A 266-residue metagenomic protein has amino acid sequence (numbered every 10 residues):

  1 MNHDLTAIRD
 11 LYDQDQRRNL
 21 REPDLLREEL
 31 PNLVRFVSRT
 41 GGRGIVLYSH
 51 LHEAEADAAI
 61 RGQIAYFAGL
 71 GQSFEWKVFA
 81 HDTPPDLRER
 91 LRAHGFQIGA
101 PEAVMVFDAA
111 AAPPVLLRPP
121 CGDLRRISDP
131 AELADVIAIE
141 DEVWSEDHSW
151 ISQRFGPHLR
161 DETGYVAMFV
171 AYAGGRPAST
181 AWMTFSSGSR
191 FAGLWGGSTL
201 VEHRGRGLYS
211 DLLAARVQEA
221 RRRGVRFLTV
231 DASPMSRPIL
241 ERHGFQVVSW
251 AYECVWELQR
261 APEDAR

Functional and structural regions predicted by a protein language model:
M1-L70, T83, W150: N-terminal charged segments
L26-P31, D86-Q97, Y165-S179: Conserved beta-hairpin
F36-L47, G99, F185-L194, R204: A conserved beta-turn-beta hairpin within the catalytic core of GNAT-like acetyltransferases that forms part
A54-A131, V230, Y252-Q259: Acyl-donor-binding surface of acyltransferase catalytic domains
A56-I64, W195-V201, G205-Q218, R222 (+2 more regions): Conserved acetyl-CoA-binding loop-helix of GNAT-fold acetyltransferases
L70-G71, I139-W150: Helix-loop element at the rim of GNAT/NAT acetyltransferase active sites that forms part of the acceptor-substrate
P114-L117, D129-E142, R266: A short, well-structured alpha-helix characteristic of acyl/acetyltransferase catalytic modules
D147-E202: A conserved beta-strand-loop-helix scaffold within acyl/acetyltransferase catalytic domains
